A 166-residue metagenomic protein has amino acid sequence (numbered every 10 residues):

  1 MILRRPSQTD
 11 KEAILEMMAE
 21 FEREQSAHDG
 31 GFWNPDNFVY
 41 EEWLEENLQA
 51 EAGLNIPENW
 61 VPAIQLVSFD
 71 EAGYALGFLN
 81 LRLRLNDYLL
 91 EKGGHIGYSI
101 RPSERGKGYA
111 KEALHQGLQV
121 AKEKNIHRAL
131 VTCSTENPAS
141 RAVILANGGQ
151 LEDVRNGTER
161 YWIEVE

Functional and structural regions predicted by a protein language model:
M1-H95, N156-E166: GNAT-family acyltransferases
I2, G97, L130-T132: Short aromatic/hydrophobic contact patches that present stacked aromatics for nucleic-acid/ligand binding
G73, Y88, R105-G106, E136: Glycine-/small-residue-rich active-site loops that bind phosphorylated ligands and cofactors
G97-I100, G106-E123, R141-A146: Conserved acetyl-CoA-binding loop-helix of GNAT-fold acetyltransferases
A121-T132: Conserved GNAT acetyl-CoA-binding A-motif
V131-R141: Conserved beta-strand-loop-alpha-helix junction that forms the acyl-donor binding cleft
T132, L145-I163: Conserved catalytic-core motifs of GNAT/GCN5-like acyltransferases
